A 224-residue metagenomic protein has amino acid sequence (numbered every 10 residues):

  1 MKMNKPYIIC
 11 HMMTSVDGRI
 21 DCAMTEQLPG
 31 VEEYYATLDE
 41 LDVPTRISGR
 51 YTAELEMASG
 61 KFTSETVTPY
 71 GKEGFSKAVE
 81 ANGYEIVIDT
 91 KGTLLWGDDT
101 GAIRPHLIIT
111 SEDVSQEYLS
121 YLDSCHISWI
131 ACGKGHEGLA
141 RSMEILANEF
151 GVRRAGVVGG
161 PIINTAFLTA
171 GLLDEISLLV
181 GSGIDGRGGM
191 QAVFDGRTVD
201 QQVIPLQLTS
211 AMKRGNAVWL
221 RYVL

Functional and structural regions predicted by a protein language model:
M1-L224: Enzymes that bind and transform nitrogen-containing heteroaromatic metabolites
